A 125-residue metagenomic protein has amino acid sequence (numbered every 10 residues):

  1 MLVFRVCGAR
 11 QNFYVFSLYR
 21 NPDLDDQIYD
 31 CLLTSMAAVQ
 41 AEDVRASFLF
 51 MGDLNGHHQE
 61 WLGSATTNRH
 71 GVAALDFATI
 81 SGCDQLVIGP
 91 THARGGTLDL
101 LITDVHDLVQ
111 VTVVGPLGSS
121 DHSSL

Functional and structural regions predicted by a protein language model:
M1-L125: A shared catalytic/ligand-binding motif for oxyanion handling
